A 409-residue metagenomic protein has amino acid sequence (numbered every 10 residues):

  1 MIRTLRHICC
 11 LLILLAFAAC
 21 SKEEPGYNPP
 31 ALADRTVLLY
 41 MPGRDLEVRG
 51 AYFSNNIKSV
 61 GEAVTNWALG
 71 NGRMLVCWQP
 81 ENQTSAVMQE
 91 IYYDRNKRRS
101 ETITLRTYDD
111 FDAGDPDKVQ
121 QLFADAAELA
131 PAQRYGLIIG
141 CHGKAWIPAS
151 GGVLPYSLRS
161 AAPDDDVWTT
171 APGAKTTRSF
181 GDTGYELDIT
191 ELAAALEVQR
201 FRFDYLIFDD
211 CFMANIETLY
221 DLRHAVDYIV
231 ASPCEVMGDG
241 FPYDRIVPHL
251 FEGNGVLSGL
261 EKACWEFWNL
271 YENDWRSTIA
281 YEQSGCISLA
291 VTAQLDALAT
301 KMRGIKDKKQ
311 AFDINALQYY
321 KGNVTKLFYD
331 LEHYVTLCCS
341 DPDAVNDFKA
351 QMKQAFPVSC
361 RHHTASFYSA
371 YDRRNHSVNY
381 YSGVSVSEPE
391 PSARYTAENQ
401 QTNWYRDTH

Functional and structural regions predicted by a protein language model:
M1-C9, S232: Bacterial N-terminal signal peptides that target proteins for export
L11-I13, E235: Long, well-ordered alpha/beta core segments of mature domains
A16-A19: C-terminal motif of bacterial Sec signal peptides marking the signal peptidase cleavage site
S21-A132, A397-Y405: N-terminal extension/subdomain marker
P30, P163-H409: Terminal, contiguous helix-loop blocks that mediate binding/assembly
T36-M41, R73-C77, G136-I139, D204-F208 (+2 more regions): Structural recognition of the beta-strand scaffold that forms the well-ordered cores of secreted hydrolase catalytic
L46-A51, T84-A86, A145-A149, M213-T218 (+1 more regions): Extracytoplasmic/secreted cell-surface and envelope-processing proteins
Q79-N82, E90-R99, F111-V198, D210-C211 (+2 more regions): Catalytic-core segments of thiol-dependent peptidases
